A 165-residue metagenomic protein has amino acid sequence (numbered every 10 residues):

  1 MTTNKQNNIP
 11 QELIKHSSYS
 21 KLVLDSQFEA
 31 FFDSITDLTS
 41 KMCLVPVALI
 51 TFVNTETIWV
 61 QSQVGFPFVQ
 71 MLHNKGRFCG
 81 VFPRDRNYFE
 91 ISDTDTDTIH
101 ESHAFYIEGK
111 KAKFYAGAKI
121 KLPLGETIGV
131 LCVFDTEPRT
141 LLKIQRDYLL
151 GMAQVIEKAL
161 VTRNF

Functional and structural regions predicted by a protein language model:
M1-A30: Signal-transmission linkers at sensory-effector interfaces
T2-N7, K21, G129-V130, F134-F165: Juxtadomain coupling helices with adjacent low-complexity linkers
D25-I58: Helix-loop-beta substructure at the N-terminus of cytosolic sensory domains that couple signal/ligand detection
M42, F78, G151-M152: A generic "structured core" feature
V53, T57-Q63, P67-K113: Regulatory sensory and allosteric helical modules in signal-transduction proteins and certain transcription factors
K113-L122: A short, aliphatic-rich beta-strand micro-motif
K121-E126, R163: Flexible loop/coil segments at beta-strand boundaries within sensory signal-transduction domains
